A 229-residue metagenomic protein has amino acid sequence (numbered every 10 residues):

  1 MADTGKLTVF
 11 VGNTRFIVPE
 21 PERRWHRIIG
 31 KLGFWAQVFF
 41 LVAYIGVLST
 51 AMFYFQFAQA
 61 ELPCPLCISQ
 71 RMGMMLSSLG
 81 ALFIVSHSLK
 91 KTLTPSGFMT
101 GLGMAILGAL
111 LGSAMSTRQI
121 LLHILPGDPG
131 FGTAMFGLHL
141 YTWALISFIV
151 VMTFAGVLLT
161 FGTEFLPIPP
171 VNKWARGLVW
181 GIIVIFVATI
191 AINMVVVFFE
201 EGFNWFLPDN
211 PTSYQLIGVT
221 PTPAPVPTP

Functional and structural regions predicted by a protein language model:
A2-P63, M74-M75, L79, K90-P229: Secretory/periplasmic and organellar redox-cofactor proteins
F83: A glycine-rich, hydrophobic loop/mini-helix early in the fold
